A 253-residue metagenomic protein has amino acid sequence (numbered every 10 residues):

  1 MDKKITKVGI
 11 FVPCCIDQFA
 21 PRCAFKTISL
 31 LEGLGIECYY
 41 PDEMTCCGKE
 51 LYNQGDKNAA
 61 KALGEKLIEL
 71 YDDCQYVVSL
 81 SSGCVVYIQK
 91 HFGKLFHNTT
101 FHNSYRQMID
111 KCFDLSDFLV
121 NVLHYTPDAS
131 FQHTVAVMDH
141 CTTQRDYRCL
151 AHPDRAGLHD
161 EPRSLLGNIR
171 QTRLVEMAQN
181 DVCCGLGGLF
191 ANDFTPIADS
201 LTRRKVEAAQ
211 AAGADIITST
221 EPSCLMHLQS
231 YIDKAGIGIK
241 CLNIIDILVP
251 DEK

Functional and structural regions predicted by a protein language model:
M1-K253: Iron-sulfur cluster-binding electron-transfer modules in prokaryotic oxidoreductases
